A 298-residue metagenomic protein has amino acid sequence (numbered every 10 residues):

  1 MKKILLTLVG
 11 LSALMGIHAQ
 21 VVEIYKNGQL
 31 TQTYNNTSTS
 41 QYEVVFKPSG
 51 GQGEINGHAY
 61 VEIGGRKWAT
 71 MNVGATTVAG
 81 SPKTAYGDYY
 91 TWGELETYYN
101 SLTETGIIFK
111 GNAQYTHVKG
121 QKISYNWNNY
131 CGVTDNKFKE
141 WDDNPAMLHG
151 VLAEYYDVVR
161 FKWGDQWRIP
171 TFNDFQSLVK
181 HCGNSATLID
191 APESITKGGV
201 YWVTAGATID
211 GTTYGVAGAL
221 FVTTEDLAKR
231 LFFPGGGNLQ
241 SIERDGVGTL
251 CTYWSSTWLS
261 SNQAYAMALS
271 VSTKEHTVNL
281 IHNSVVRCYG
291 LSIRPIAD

Functional and structural regions predicted by a protein language model:
M1-V22: Bacterial Sec-dependent N-terminal signal peptides
I4-L5, G28, W141: Residue-level detector of intrinsically disordered/flexible regions characterized by low predicted structural confidence
Q20, V45-P48: Compositionally biased, non-globular sequence tracts
Q20-N35: Short N-terminal segments immediately surrounding and downstream of signal-peptide cleavage
Y34-F46: Structured surface patches comprising rigid loops and adjacent beta-strands/short helices at the edges of well-ordered
K47-D298: Conserved positions within compact, well-structured domain cores
